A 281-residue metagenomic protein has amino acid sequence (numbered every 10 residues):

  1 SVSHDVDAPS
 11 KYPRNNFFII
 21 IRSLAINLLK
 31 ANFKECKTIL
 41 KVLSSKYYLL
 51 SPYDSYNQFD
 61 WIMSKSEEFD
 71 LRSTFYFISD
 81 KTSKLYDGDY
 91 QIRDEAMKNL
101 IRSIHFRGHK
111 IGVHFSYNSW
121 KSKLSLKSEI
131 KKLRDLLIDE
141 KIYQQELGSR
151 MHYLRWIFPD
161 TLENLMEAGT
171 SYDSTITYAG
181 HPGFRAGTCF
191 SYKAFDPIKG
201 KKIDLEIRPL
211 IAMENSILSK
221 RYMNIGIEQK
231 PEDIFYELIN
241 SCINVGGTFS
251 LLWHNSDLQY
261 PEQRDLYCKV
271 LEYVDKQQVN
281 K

Functional and structural regions predicted by a protein language model:
S1-K98, Y117: Active-site beta->alpha N-cap acidic-glycine motif
V2-H4, S73-F75, I111-H114, L147-M151 (+3 more regions): Hydrophobic faces of well-ordered beta-strands that scaffold small-molecule active sites in alpha/beta enzyme cores
D7-K30, K37-L49, K65, D135-C242: Active-site-adjacent pocket scaffolds in enzyme catalytic domains
I19, I101, I130, L147 (+6 more regions): Residues lining hydrophobic/aromatic ligand-binding pockets adjacent to catalytic sites
L43-L49, I78-D87, H109-S119, E146 (+2 more regions): Glycine- and acidic
S51-N57, K81-E95, S116-S128, S149-P159 (+3 more regions): Acidic-and-aromatic substrate-binding clefts and catalytic sites of carbohydrate-active enzymes
D60-R72, Q91-I111, K127-I130, R134-K141 (+3 more regions): Acidic (Asp/Glu)-rich catalytic clusters
E68, F106, L137-E140, K230-K281: C-terminal domain-boundary segment and adjacent tail
